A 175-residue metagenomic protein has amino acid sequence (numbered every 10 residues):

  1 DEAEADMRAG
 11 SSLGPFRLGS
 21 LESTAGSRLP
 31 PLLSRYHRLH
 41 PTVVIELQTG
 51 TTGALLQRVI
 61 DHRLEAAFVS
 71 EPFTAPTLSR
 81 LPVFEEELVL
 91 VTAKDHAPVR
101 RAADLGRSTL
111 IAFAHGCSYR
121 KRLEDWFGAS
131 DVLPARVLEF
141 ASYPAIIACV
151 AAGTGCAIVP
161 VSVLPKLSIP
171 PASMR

Functional and structural regions predicted by a protein language model:
D1-A9: Alpha-helical "hinge/linker" immediately C-terminal to small N-terminal DNA-binding modules
L13-P76: Central regulatory/effector-binding core of bacterial HTH transcription factors
L18, V59-I60, L105, A148-T154: Hydrophobic residues within well-ordered alpha-helices
Q48-L55, E139-I147: Short helix-initiation/N-cap motifs at beta->coil->alpha
G50, L64-S70, E139-A141, I158-P160 (+1 more regions): Short beta-strand and adjacent tight-turn residues that come in two discontinuous sequence segments and form the edges
A75-H115: Flexible hinge/capping segments at coil-to-helix
A75-P82, E86, A145-R175: Beta-alpha-beta core module
T109-S130: Secondary-structure junction motif
